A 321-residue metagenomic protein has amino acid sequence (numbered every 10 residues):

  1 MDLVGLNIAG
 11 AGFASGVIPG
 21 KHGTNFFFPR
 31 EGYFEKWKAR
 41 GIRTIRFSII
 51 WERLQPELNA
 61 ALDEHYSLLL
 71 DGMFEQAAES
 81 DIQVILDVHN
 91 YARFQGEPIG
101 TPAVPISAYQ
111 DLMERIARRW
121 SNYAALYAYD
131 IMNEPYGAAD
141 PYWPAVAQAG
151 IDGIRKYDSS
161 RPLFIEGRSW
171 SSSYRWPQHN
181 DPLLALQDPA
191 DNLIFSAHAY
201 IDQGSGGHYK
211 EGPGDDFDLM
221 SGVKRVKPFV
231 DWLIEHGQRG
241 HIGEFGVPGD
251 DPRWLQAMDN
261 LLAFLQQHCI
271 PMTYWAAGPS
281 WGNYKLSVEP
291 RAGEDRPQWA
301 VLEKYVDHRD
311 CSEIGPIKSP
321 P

Functional and structural regions predicted by a protein language model:
M1-T44, A60, L302-Y305, C311-P316: N-terminal carbohydrate-binding accessory modules
D2-G10, R43-I49, R53, Q83-N90 (+5 more regions): Structural recognition of the beta-strand scaffold that forms the well-ordered cores of secreted hydrolase catalytic
G10-A14, W51-Q55, A92-F94, P135 (+4 more regions): Feature marks short, surface-exposed loop/turn motifs that line or immediately flank catalytic pockets and channel
H22-F27, P102, S107-Y127, M132-I270 (+2 more regions): Extracellular glycoside hydrolase catalytic/binding regions
G23-T44, I49, Q55, N59-A128 (+1 more regions): An active-site-proximal structural segment forming one wall of the substrate-binding cleft that immediately precedes
P56-E57, H89, Q95-E97, S173-R175 (+2 more regions): Short Asp/Glu-rich motifs
T273-K285: Extended hydrophobic/aromatic segments used for targeting, binding, or gating
S319-P321: Short, solvent-exposed mixed-charge patches
